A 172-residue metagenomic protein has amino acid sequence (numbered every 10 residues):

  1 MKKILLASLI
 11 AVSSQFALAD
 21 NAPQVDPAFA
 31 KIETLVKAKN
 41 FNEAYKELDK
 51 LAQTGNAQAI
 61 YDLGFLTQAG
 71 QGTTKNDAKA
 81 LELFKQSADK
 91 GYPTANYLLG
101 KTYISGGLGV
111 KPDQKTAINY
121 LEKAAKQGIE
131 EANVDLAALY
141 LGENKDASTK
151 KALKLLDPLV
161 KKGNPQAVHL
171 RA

Functional and structural regions predicted by a protein language model:
K2-T54, Q58-D62: N-terminal leader/linker segments that initiate helical-solenoid repeat arrays
P23-Q24, N40, Q53-N56, A69-Q71 (+6 more regions): Short helix-capping/linker turns of helical repeat alpha-solenoids
V25, L170-A172: Terminal, low-structured helical/coil segments at or just beyond the last alpha-helical repeat
K39-K46, T74-L83, V110-Y120, N144-L155: Structural signature of tandem alpha-helical TPR/SEL1-like repeats, specifically the intra-repeat loop/turn
K50-L51, Q86-S87, K123-A124, P158-L159: Canonical positions in the second alpha-helix
D62-A69, L98-G106, D135-G142, A172: Hydrophobic face of amphipathic alpha-helices that form TPR/SEL1-like repeat modules and related alpha-solenoid
K126-G128, A138, G142-A147, K154 (+1 more regions): Solenoidal tandem-repeat scaffolds enriched in leucines and small polar residues
